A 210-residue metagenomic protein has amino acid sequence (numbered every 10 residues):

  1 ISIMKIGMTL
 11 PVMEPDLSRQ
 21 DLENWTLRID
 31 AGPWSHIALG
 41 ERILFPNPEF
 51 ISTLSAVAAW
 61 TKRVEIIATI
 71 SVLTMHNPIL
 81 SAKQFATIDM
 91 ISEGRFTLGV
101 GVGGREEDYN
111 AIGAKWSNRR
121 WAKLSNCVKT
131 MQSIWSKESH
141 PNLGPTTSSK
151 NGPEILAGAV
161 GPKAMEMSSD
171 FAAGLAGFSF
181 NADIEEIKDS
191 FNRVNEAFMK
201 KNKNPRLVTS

Functional and structural regions predicted by a protein language model:
I1-S210: Active-site-adjacent structural elements that line small-molecule/cofactor binding pockets in enzymes
